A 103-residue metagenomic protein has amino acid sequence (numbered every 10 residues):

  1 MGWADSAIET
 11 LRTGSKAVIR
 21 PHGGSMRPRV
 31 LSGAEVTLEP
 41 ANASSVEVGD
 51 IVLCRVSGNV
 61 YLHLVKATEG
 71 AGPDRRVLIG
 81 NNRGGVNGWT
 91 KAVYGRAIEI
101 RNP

Functional and structural regions predicted by a protein language model:
M1-P103: Extended hydrophobic leader/signal-anchor segments used for secretion and membrane insertion
